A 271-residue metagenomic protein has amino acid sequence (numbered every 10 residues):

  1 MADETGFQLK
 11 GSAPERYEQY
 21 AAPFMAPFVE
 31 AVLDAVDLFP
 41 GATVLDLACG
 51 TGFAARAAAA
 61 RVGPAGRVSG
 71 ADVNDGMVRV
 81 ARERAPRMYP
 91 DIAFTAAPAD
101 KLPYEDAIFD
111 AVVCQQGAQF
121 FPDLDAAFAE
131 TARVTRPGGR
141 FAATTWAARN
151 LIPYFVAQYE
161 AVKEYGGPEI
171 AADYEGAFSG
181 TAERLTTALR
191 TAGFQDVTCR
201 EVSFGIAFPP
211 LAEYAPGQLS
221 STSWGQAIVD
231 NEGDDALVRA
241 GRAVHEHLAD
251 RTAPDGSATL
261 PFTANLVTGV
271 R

Functional and structural regions predicted by a protein language model:
D3-K10, F24-M25, T51-F53, A57 (+1 more regions): Conserved Class I S-adenosyl-L-methionine
G11-A22: Class I SAM-dependent methyltransferase Rossmann-like catalytic core, especially the SAM/SAH-binding loop
P23-A42, A57: Conserved alpha-helix/loop element of class I SAM-dependent methyltransferases that forms part of the SAM/SAH-binding
T43-L102, A126: Class I SAM-dependent methyltransferase SAM/SAH-binding core
G63, F121-P122, T135-P137: Helix-to-beta-strand junctions that scaffold the AdoMet/dcAdoMet cofactor pocket in Class I SAM-dependent enzymes
D100-A111: A short acidic, Gly/Pro-enriched loop at the edge of an enzyme's catalytic core that lines a small-molecule cofactor
D110-L124, A147: A short SAM/SAH-binding and catalytic strip from SAM-dependent methyltransferases
D125-A126, R136-P209: Conserved catalytic/acceptor-binding region of the Class I
